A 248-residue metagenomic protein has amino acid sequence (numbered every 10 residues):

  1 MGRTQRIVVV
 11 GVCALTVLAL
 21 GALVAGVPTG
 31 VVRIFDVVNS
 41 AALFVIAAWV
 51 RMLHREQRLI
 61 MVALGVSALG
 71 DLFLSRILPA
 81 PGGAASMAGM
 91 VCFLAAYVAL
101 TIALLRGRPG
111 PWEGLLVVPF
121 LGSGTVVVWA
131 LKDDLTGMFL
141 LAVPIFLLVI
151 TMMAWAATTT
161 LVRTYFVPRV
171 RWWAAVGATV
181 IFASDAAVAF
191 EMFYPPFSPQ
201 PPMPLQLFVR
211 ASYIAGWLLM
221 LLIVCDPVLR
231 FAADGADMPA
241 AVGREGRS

Functional and structural regions predicted by a protein language model:
M1-S248: Polytopic alpha-helical membrane-helix bundles and their juxtamembrane interface segments in multi-pass membrane
